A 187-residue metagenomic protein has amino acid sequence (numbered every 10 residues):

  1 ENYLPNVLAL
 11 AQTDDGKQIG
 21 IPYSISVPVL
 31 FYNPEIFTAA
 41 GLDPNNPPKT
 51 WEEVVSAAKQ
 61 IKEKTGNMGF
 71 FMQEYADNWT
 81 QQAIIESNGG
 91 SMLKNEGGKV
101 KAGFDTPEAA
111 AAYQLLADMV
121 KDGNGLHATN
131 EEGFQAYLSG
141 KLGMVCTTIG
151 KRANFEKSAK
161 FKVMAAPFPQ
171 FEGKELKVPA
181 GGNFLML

Functional and structural regions predicted by a protein language model:
E1-V29, V55-S56, E63, I84 (+1 more regions): Hinge/lid segment of periplasmic solute-binding proteins
E1-Y3, P47-K49, F70, G90-A111 (+2 more regions): Short, solvent-exposed loop/beta-turn-alpha elements that line the ligand-binding surface or hinge of extracytoplasmic
Q18-G20, N67-F71, F184: Structural detector of coil-to-beta-strand junctions
P28-Y32, I85, L185-L187: Short glycine- and hydrophobic/aromatic-rich loop-to-beta-strand nucleating segment in the catalytic cores
N33, T50-A57, D77-I84, A112-L115 (+2 more regions): Stable alpha-helical elements in mature extracytoplasmic
E35-N46: Aromatic-glycine-rich donor-binding/catalytic loop that engages nucleotide-sugar donors across glycosyltransferases
V55-Q60, G98-H127: Glycine-centered hinge/linker elements that transmit conformational signals in sensory and ligand-binding systems
A83, Q114-L187: Extracytoplasmic/periplasmic substrate-binding proteins
